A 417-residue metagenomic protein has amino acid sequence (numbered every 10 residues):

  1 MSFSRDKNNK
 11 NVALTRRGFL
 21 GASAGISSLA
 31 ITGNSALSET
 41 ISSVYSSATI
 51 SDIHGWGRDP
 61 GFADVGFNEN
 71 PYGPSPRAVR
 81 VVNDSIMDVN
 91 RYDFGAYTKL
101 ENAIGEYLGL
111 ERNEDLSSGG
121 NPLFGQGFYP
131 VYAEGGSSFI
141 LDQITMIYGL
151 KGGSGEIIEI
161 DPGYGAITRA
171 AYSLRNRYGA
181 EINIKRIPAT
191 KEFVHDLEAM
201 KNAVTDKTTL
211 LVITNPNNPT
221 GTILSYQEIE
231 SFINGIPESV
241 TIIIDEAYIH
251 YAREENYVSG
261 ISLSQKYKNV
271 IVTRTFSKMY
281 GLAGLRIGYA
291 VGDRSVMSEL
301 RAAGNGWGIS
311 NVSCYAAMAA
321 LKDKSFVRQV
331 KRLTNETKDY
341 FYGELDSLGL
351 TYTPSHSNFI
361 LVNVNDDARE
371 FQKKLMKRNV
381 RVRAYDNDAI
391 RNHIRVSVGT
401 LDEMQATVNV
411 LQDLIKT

Functional and structural regions predicted by a protein language model:
F3-S27: N-terminal secretory signal peptides and thylakoid transit peptides that target proteins across membranes
I31-Y92: N-terminal "arm"/small-domain region of PLP-dependent enzymes with the aminotransferase-like
I41-S42, M146-L210: PLP-dependent aminotransferase-like
E101-E156, L174-R177: Phosphate-binding glycine-rich loop
Y172, L197-D206, P219-I242, E246-M279: Active-site pre-lysine segment of PLP-dependent enzymes
A189-K191, N335, E344-R378: Conserved PLP-binding catalytic core of the aspartate aminotransferase-like
N269-T353: PLP-dependent aminotransferase class I/II
K374-R378, N387-T417: PLP-dependent enzyme catalytic core of the Aspartate aminotransferase-like
